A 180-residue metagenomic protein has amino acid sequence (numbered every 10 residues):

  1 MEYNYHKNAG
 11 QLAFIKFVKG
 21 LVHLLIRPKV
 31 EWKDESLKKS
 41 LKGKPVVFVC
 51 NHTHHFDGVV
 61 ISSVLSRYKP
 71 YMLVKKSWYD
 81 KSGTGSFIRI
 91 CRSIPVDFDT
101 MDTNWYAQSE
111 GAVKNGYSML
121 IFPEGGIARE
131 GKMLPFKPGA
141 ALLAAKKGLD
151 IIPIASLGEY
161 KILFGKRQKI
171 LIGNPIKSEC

Functional and structural regions predicted by a protein language model:
M1-Y5: Short, Lys/Arg-rich, polar N-terminal cytosolic tail immediately upstream of the first transmembrane signal-anchor
K7, Q11-I15, P28-C180: Soluble catalytic domains of membrane acyltransferases
